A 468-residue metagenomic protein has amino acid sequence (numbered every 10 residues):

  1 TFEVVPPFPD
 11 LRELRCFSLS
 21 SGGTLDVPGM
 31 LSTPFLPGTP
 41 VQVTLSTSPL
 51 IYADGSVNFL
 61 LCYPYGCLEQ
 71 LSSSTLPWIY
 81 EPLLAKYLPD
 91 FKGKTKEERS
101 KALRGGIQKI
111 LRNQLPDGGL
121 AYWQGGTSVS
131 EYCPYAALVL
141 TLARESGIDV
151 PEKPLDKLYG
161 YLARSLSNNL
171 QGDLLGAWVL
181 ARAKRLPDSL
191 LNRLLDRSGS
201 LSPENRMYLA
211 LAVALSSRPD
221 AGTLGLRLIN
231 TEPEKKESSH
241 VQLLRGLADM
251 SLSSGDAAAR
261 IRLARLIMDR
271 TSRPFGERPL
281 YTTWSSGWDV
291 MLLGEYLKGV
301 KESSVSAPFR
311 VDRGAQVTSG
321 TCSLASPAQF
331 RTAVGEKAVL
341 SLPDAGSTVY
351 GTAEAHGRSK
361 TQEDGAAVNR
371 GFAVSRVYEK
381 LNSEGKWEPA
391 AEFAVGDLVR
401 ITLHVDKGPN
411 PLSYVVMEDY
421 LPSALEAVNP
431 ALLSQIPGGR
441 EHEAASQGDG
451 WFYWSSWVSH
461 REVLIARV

Functional and structural regions predicted by a protein language model:
T1, G29-T33, D173, A177-V468: Long, domain-scale non-catalytic interaction/scaffolding regions in large secretory-pathway and trafficking proteins
T1-S167, L191-N192, P327-S375: Extended, solvent-exposed functional surface patches
